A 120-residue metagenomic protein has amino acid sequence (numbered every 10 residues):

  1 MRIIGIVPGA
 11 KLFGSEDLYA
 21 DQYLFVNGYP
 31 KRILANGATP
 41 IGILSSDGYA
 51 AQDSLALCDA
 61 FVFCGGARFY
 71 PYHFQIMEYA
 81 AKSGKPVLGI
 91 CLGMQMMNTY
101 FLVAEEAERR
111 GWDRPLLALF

Functional and structural regions predicted by a protein language model:
M1-L92, N98-F120: N-terminal beta1-alpha1 cap of cysteine-dependent amidohydrolase-like domains
